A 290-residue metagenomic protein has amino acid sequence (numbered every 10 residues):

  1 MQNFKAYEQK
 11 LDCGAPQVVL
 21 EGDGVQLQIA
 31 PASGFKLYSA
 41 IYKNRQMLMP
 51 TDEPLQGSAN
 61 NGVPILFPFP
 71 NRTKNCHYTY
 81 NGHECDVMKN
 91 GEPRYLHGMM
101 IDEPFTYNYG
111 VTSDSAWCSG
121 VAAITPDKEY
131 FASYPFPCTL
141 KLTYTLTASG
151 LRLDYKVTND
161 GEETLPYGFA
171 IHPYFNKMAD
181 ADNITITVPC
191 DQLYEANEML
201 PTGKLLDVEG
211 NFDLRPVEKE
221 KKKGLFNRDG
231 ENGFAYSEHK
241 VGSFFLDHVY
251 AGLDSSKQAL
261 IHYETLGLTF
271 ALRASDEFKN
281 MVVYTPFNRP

Functional and structural regions predicted by a protein language model:
M1-C85, D254-K279: Beta-strand-rich N-terminal accessory domains
M1-D12, H83, M88-A148: Extended, loop-rich substrate-binding clefts of extracytoplasmic carbohydrate-active enzymes
V18, A116-C118, L151-L153, A259: Hydrophobic residues embedded in beta-strands of well-ordered beta-sheets
P31, I124-M178: Acidic, contiguous internal or C-terminal segments within carbohydrate-active enzymes that form a structured patch used
S39-A40, V87, G120-A122, R152-Y155 (+1 more regions): Short hydrophobic/aromatic-rich beta-strand segments that constitute the beta-sheet cores of beta-sandwich/beta-barrel
R45-N60, E84-P104, T187-P189, N197-E209: Glycine-rich, pocket-lining loop/helix-strand segments that form or immediately flank
C85-V87, T164, A181-D276: Active-site/ligand-binding surface loops and adjacent short beta/alpha elements that line catalytic pockets across
E277-P290: Short, intrinsically disordered, charge-balanced linker/junction segments flanking boundaries in proteins
